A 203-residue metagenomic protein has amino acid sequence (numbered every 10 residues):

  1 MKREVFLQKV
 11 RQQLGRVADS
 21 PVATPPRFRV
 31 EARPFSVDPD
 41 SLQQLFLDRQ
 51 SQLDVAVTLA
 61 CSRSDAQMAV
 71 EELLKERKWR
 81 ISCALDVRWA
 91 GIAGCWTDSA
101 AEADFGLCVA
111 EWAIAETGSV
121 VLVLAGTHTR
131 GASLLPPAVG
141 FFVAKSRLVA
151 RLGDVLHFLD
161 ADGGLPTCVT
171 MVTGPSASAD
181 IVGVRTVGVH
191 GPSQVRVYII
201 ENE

Functional and structural regions predicted by a protein language model:
M1-E203: The feature marks the mature, well-folded catalytic cores of soluble enzymes
